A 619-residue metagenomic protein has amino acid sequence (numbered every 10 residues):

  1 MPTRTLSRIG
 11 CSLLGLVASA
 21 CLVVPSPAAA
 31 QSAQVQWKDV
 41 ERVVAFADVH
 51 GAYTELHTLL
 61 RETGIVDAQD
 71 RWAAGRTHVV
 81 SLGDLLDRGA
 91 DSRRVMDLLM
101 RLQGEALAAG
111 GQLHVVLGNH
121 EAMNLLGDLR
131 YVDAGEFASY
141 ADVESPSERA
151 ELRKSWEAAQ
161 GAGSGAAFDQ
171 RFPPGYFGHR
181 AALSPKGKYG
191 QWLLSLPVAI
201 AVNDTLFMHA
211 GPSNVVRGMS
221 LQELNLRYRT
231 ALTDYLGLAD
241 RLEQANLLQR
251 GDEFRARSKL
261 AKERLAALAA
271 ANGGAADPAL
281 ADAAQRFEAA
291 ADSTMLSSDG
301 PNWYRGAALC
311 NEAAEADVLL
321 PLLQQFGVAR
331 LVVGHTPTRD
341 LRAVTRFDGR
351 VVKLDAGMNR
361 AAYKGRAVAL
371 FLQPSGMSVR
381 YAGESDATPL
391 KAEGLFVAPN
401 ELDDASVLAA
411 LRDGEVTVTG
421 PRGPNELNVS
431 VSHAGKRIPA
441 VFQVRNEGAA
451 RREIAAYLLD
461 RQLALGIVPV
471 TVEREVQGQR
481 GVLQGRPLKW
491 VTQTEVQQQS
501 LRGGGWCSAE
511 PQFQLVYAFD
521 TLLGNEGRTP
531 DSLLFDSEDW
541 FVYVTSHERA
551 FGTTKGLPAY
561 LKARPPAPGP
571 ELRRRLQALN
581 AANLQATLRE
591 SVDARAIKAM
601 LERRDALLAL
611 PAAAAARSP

Functional and structural regions predicted by a protein language model:
M1-S7: N-terminal secretory signal peptides that target proteins for export/translocation
G10-V24: Bacterial N-terminal signal peptides
A29-L402, L534-D536, V544: Feature recognizes metal-dependent phosphohydrolase scaffolds
R42, K436-P439, V542: Short, mixed charged/polar active-site loops that provide acid/base catalysis or chelate metal/phosphate cofactors
T77, D87-R88, Y457, L465 (+2 more regions): Conserved kinase catalytic-core segment
A138, D536-P619: C-terminal catalytic region of ATP-dependent kinase domains
P337, V344-F347, Y363-A367, F371-E426 (+2 more regions): Regulatory N- and C-terminal appendages and interdomain linkers associated with kinase/kinase-like NTP transferase
A405-G503, D520-T521, N525: Conserved ATP-binding subdomain of kinase catalytic cores across diverse folds
